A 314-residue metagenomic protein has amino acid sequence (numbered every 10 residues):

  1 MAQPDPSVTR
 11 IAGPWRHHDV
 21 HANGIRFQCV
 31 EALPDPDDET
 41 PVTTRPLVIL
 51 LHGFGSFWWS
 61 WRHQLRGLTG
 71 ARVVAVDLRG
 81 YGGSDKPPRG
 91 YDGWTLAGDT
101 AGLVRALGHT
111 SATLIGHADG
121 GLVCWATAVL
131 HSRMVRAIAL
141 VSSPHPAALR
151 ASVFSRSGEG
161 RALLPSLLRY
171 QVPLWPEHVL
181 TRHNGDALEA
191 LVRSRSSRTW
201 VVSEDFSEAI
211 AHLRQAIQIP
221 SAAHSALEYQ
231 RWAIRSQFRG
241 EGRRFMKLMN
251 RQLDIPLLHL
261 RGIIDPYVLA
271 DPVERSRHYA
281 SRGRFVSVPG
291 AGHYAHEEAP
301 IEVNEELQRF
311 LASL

Functional and structural regions predicted by a protein language model:
A2-S7, G13-W15, F27, D35-D37 (+6 more regions): Flexible "cap/lid" subdomain of the alpha/beta-hydrolase fold that forms the substrate-access gate
H21-N23, E39-T43, G67, M249-L253: Short, flexible hinge/linker loops that cap or flank conserved catalytic cores
A22-N23, E31-P34: Active-site beta-strand termini and strand-to-loop segments that position acidic
L33-G83: Conserved HGGG/HGGXW glycine-rich cap/lid loop of the alpha/beta-hydrolase fold
G53, A118, E297-E298: Conserved acidic functional residues
F54, P144, Y294: Active-site pre-Tyr helix/loop in NAD(P)-dependent dehydrogenases
A291-P300, N304: Catalytic histidine-centered segment of alpha/beta-hydrolase-like enzymes
